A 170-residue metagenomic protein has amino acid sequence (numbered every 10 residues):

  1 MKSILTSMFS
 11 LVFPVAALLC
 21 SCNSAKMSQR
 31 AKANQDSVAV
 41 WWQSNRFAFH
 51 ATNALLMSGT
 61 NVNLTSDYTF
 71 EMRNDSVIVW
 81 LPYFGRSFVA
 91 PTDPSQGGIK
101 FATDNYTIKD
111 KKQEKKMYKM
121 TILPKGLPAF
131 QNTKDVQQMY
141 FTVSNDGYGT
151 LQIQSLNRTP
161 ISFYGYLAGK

Functional and structural regions predicted by a protein language model:
M1-K32: Bacterial Sec-dependent N-terminal signal peptides
A39, D67-T69, Y140: Short, surface-exposed charged micro-motifs
V40-A54: A short, Trp-centered hydrophobic/proline-enriched beta-strand micro-motif
H50-L56, W80-Y83, L123-G126: Generic short beta-strand segments
N61-L64, T69-F70, V79-K112: Phosphoinositide-binding peripheral membrane targeting modules
T103-K170: Helix-rich interaction surfaces within compact, conserved domain-sized segments that mediate assembly or partner
